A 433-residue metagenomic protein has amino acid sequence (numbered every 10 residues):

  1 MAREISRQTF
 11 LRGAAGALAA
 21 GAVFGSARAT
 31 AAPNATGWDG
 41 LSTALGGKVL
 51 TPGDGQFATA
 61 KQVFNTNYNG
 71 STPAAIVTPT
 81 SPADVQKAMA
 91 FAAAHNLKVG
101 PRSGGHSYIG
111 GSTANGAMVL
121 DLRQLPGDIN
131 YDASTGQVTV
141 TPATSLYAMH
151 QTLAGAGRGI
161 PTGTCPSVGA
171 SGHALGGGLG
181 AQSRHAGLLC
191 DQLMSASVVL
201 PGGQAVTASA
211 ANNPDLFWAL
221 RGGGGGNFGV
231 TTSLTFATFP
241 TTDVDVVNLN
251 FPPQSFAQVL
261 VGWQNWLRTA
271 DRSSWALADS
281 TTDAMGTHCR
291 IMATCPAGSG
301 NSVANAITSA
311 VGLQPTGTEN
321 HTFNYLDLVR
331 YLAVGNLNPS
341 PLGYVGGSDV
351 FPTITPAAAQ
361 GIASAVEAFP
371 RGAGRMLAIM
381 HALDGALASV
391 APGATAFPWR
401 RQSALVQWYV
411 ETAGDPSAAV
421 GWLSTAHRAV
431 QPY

Functional and structural regions predicted by a protein language model:
A2-Y433: Soluble FAD-dependent oxygen oxidases
